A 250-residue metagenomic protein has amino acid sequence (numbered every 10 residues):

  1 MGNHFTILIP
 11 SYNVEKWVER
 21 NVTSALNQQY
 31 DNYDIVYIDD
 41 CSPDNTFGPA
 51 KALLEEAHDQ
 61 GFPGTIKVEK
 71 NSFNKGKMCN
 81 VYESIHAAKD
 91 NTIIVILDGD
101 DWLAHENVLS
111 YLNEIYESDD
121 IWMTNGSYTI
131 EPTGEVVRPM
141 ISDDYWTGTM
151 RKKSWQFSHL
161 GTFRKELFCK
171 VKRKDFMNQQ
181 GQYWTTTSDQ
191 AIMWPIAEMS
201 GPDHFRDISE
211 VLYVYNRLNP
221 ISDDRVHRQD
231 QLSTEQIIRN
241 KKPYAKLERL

Functional and structural regions predicted by a protein language model:
M1-L250: Nucleotide-sugar donor-binding/catalytic module of glycosyltransferases that assemble extracellular/cell-envelope
